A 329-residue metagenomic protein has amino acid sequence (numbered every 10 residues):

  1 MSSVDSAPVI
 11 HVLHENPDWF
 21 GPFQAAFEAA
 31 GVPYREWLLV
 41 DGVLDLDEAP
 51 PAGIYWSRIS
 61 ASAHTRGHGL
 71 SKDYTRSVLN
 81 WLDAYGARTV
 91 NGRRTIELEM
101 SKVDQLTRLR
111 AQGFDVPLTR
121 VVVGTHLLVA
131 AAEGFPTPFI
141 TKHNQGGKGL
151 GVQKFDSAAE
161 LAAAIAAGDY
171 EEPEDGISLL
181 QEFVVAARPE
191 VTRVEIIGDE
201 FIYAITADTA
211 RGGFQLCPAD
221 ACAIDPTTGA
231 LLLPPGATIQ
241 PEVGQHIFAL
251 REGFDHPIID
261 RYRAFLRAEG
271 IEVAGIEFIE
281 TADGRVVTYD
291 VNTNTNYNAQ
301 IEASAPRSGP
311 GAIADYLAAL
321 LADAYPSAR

Functional and structural regions predicted by a protein language model:
S2-V4, A84-G86, R93-V191, G198 (+1 more regions): Active-site nucleotide/adenylate-binding loops and adjacent lid/helix of ATP-dependent enzymes
D5-H11: Extreme N-terminal starter segment of soluble prokaryotic enzymes
V12-L13, I197: Short hydrophobic segments within beta-strands
E15-L118: Conserved N-proximal alpha/beta basic substrate-recognition cap immediately N-terminal to, or forming the N-lobe
S60-A63, N144-G146, N294: Short glycine-rich anion-binding loops that position phosphate/pyrophosphate groups of nucleotides and phosphorylated
F139, I202-Y203, A274, V287-Y289: Protein kinase-like catalytic core scaffold
D156-L266: Phosphate-binding site of ATP-dependent enzymes
A249-G253, L266-V273, E280-R329: C-terminal active-site "lid" helix and adjoining low-complexity regulatory extension at the edge of ATP-using catalytic
